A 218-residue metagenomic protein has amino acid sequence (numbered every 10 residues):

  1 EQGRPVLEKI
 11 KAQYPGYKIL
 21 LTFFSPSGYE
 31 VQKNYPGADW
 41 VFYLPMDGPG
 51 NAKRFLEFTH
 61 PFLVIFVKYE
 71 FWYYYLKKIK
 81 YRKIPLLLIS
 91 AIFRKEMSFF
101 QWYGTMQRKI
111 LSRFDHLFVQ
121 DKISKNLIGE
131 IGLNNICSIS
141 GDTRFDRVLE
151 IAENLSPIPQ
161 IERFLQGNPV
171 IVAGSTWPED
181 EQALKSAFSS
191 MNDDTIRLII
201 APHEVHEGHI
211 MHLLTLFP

Functional and structural regions predicted by a protein language model:
E1-A152, V172, T176-P178, M191 (+1 more regions): Active-site and donor-binding regions of nucleotide-sugar-utilizing enzymes
R4, K122, L155, P159 (+2 more regions): Generic alpha-helical structural signal
V6-Q13, Q182-T195, L213-F217: Short hydrophobic signal-anchor/transmembrane segments that target glycosyltransferases and glycosylation machinery
K18, F164-I171, E181, T195-R197: Charged active-site motifs of nucleotide-sugar-dependent glycosyltransferases
Y29, K53, P159-E162, M211: Generic detector of well-ordered alpha-helical segments enriched in charged/polar residues, highlighting helical
L86-L87, I196-L198: Hydrophobic beta-strand segments of well-ordered beta-sheets in folded domains
E150-L165: A short helix/loop element that forms part of the nucleotide-sugar donor recognition site in Leloir-type
A201-P218: Catalytic donor nucleotide-activated moiety binding site of glycosyltransferases and closely related
